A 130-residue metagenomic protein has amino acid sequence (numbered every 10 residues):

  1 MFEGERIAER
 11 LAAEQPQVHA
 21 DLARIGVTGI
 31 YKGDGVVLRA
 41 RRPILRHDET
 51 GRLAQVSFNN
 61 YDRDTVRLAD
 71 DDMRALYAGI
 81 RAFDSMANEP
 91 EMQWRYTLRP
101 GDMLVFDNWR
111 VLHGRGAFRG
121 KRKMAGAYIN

Functional and structural regions predicted by a protein language model:
M1-N130: Active-site environment of non-heme Fe oxygenases that use a 2-His-1-carboxylate facial triad
